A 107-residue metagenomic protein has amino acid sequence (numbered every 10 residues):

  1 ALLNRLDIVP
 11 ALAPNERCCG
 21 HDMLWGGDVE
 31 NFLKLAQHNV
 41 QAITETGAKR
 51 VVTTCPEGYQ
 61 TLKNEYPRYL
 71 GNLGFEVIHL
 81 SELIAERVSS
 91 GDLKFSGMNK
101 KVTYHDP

Functional and structural regions predicted by a protein language model:
A1-P107: Iron-sulfur cluster-binding electron-transfer modules in prokaryotic oxidoreductases
